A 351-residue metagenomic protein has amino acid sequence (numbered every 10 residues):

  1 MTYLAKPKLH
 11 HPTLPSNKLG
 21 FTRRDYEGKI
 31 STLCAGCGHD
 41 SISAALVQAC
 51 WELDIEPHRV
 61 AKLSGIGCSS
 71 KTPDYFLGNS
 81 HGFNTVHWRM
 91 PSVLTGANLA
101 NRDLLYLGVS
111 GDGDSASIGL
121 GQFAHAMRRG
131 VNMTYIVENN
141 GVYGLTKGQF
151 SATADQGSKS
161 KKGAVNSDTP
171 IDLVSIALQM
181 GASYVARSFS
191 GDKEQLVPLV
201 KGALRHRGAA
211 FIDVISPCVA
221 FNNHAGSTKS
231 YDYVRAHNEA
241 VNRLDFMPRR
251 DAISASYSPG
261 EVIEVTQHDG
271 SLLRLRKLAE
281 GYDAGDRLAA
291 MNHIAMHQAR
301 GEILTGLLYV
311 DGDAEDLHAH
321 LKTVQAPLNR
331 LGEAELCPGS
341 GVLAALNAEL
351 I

Functional and structural regions predicted by a protein language model:
M1-L104, V324, R330-I351: Thiamine diphosphate
T2-L19, A220-I351: Flexible, low-complexity linker and terminal segments
L63-G65, V109-S110, T134-N139, S188 (+2 more regions): Short beta-strand segments
I66-C68, N140-V142, D192, I215-F221 (+1 more regions): Glycine-rich beta-alpha junction loops
I66-G144, Q195-V197: Thiamine diphosphate
N79-H81, A126, S151-D155, A203 (+1 more regions): Short, hinge-like loop/turn segments at secondary-structure boundaries
D103, S151-A203: Conserved thiamine diphosphate
S183-H237: ATP/pyrophosphate-binding catalytic subdomain of soluble kinases
